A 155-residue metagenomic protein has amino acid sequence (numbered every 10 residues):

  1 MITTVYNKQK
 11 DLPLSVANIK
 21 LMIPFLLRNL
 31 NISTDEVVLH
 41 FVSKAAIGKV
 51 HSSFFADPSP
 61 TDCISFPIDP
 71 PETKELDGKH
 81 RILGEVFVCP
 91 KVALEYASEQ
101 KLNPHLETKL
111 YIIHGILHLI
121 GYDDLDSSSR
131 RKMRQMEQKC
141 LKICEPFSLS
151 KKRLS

Functional and structural regions predicted by a protein language model:
M1-K109, I120-S155: An acidic/histidine-cluster motif and surrounding catalytic segment that typifies divalent-metal-assisted enzyme active
L117: Periplasmic solute-binding protein
